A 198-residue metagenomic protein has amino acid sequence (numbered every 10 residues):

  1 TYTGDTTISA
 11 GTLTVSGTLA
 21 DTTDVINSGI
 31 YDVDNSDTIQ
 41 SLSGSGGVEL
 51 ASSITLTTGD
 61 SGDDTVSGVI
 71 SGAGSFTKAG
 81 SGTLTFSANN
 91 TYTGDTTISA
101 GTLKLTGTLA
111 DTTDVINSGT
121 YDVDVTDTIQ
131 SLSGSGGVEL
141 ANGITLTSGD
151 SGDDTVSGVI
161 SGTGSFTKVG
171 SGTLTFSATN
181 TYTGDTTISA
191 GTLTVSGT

Functional and structural regions predicted by a protein language model:
T1-G47, D64-S67, S71-G72, T85-G137 (+3 more regions): Surface-exposed loop/turn positions within long extracellular repeat scaffolds, especially the passenger domains
D32-V33, A51-I54, S133, A141-I144: Extracellular, modular beta-sheet/disulfide-rich ectodomains of secreted and cell-surface proteins
Q40-S41, I54-G59, Q130-S131, I144-S148: Extracellular beta-helix/beta-solenoid repeat scaffolds
G59-S61, G149-S151, S171: Generic beta-structure capping elements
S75, S165: Short hydrophobic/aromatic beta-strand element in the GNAT-like acyltransferase core that lines or flanks the acyl-donor
